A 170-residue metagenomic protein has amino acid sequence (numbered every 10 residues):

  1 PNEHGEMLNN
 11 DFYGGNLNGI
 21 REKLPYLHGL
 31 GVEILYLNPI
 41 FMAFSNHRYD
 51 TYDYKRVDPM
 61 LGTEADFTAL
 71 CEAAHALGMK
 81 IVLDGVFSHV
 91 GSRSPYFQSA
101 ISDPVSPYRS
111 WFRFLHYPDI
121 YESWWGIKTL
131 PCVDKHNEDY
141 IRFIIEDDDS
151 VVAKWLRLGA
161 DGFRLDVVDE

Functional and structural regions predicted by a protein language model:
P1-E33, I40-L158: Substrate-binding/active-site clefts of carbohydrate-active enzymes
L35, F163-L165: Hydrophobic residues within beta-strands of alpha/beta enzymes
V57, V167-E170: Conserved short loop/turn motifs at secondary-structure junctions
